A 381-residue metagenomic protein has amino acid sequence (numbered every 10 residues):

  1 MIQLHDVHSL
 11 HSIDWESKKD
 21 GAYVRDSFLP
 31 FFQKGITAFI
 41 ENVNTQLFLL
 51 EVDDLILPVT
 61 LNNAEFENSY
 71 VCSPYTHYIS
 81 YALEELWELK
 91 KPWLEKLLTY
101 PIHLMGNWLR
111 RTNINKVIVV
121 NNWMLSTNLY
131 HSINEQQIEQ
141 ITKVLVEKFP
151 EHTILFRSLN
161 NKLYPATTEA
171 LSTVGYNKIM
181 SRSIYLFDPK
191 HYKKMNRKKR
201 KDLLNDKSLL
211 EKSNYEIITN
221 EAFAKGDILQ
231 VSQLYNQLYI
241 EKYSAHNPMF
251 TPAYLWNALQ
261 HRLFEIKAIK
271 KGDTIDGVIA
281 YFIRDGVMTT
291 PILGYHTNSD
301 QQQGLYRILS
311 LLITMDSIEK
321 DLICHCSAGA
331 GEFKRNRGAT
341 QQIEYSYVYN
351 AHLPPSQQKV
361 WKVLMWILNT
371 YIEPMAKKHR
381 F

Functional and structural regions predicted by a protein language model:
I2-E51, V59-F66, F156-N177, S181 (+2 more regions): A conserved beta-strand-loop-helix scaffold within acyl/acetyltransferase catalytic domains
G35-V146, D276-N298, Y345: Conserved donor-binding loop and adjoining core beta-sheet/short helix segment in diverse acyl/aminoacyl transferases
W123-L125, P150-S158, S317-S327: Conserved GNAT acetyl-CoA-binding A-motif
Y130, R157-L163, H325-R335: Conserved beta-strand-loop-alpha-helix junction that forms the acyl-donor binding cleft
Q136-H152, I308-L322: Conserved acyl-CoA
L145, L171, K334: Conserved active-site tyrosine of GNAT-family acetyltransferases
V174-K194, I323-F381: Active-site/acyl-donor-binding loops of N-acyltransferases
Y254-K359: Aromatic (often tryptophan-rich) hydrophobic motifs at membrane interfaces
